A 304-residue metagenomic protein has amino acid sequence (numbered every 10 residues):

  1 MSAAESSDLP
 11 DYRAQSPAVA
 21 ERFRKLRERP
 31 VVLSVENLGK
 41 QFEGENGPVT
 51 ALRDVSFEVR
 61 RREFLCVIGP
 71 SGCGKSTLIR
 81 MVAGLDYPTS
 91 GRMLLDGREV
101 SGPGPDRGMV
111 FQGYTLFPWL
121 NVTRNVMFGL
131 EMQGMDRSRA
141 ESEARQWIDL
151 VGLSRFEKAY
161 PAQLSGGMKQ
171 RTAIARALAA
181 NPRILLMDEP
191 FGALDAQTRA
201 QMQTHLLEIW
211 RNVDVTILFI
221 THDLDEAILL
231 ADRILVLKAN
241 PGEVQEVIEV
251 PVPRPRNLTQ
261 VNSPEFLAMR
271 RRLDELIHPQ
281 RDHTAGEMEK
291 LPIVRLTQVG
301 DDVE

Functional and structural regions predicted by a protein language model:
M1-Q41, H283-E304: ABC-family P-loop ATPase nucleotide-binding domain
I68-P70: The feature captures the beta-strand-to-loop junction immediately N-terminal to the Walker
A83: Helix-to-loop junction immediately C-terminal to a conserved catalytic motif
R92-L94, R98: ATP-binding/catalytic-site motifs of ATP-hydrolyzing domains
V110, I174: Hydrophobic anchor residue at the start of the ABC signature
L120-F128: Short coil-to-helix segment of the ABC ATPase nucleotide-binding domain corresponding to the Q-loop/switch region
M127, E131, S138-R155, E208: Conserved ABC ATPase "signature" region
A159-A162, A180: Conserved signature/switch motifs of ABC ATPase nucleotide-binding domains
